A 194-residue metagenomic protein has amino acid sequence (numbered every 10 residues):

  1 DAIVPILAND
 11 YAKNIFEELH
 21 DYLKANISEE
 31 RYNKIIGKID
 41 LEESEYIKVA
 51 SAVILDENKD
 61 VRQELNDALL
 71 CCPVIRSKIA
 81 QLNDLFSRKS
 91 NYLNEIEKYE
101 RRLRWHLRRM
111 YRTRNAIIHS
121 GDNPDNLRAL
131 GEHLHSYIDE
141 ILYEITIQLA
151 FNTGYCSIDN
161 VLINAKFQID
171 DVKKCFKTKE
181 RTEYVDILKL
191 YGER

Functional and structural regions predicted by a protein language model:
D1-L82: Helix-loop junctions and short alpha-helical segments
K48-R194: Polyanionic, low-complexity intrinsically disordered segments
